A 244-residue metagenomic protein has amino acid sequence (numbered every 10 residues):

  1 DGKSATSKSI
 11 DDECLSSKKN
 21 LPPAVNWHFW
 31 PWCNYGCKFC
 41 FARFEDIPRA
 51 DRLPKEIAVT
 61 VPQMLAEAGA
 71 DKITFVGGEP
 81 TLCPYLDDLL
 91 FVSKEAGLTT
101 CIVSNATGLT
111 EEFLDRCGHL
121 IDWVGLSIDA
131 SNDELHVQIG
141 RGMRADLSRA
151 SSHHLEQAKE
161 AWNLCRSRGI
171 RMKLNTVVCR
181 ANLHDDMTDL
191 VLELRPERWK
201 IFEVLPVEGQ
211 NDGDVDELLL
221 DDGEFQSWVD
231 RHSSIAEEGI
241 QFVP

Functional and structural regions predicted by a protein language model:
D1-N26, E67-G69: N-terminal [4Fe-4S]-dependent radical SAM core
S17-E56: Canonical Radical SAM [4Fe-4S] cluster-binding loop centered on the CxxxCxxC motif and its immediate flanking residues
P23-W27, I73, T100-I102, V124-L126 (+2 more regions): Hydrophobic faces of well-ordered beta-strands that scaffold small-molecule active sites in alpha/beta enzyme cores
I47-T60, P80-W123, I128-L135, A150-Q157 (+1 more regions): Canonical radical SAM enzyme core domain
T60-G77: Short Fe-S-cluster ligation motifs
A66, R116-L120, V191-R195: Acidic (Asp/Glu)-rich catalytic clusters
E134-P244: Radical SAM enzyme [4Fe-4S]-AdoMet core and its adjacent flexible, acidic and glycine-rich loops/tails across
